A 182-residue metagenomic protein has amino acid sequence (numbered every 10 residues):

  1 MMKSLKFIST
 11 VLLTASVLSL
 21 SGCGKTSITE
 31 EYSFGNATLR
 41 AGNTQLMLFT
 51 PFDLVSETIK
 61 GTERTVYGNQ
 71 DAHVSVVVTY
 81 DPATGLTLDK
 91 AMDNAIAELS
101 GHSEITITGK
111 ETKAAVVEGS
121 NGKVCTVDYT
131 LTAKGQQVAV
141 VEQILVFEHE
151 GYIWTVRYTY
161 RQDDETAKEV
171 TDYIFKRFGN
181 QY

Functional and structural regions predicted by a protein language model:
M1-S9: Bacterial N-terminal signal peptides that target proteins for export
S19-G22: C-terminal motif of bacterial Sec signal peptides marking the signal peptidase cleavage site
G24-T26: Bacterial signal peptide processing site
Y32-A37, K60-R64, G119-D128: Short, hydrophobic/aromatic-rich segments at coil-to-beta transitions
Q45-K90: Secretory pathway targeting signatures of secreted, lumenal, and periplasmic proteins
F52-L54, Y152-Y182: Surface-exposed amphipathic alpha-helical segments
E63-G68, A139-E148: Short, surface-exposed beta-strand/loop micro-motifs that present aromatic residues
S100-L145: Signature of long, low-cysteine stretches enriched in small and polar/charged residues
